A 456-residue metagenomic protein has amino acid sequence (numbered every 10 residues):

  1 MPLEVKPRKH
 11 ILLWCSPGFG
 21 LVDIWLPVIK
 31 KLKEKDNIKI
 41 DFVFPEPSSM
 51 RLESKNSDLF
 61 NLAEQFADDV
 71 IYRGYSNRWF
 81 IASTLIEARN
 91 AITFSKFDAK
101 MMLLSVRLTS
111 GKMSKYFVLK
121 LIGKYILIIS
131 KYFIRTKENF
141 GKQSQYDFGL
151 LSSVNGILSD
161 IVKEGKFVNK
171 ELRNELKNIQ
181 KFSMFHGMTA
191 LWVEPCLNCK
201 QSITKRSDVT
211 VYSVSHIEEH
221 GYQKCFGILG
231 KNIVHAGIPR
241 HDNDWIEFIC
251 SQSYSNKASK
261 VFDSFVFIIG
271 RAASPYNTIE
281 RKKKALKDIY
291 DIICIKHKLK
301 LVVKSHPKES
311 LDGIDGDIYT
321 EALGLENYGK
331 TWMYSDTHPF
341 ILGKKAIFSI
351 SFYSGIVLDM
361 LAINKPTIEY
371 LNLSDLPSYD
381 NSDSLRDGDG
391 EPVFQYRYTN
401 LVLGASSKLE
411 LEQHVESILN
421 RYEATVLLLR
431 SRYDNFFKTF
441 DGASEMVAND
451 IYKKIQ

Functional and structural regions predicted by a protein language model:
P2-L3, K9-W245, E309, V357: Active-site and donor-binding regions of nucleotide-sugar-utilizing enzymes
E34-D41, K296-L301, G329-T331: A generic structural motif
S48-S57, A273-K284, L311-D317, P377-R386: Short, flexible/disordered intra-domain loops and linkers
V70-Y75, K330-S335, T399-L411: Short acidic-hydrophobic, aromatic-tinged amphipathic segments that line or gate anion-handling sites
G230, H235, G355-F436: Catalytic binding pocket for nucleotide-activated donors in carbohydrate/polymer assembly enzymes
R240, K308-I363: Donor nucleotide-activated moiety binding/catalytic core segment of transferases that use nucleotide-activated donors
R240-E321: Conserved catalytic-core segment of nucleotide-activated headgroup transferases in glycan assembly
T439-Q456: C-terminal alpha-helical cap of glycosyltransferases
